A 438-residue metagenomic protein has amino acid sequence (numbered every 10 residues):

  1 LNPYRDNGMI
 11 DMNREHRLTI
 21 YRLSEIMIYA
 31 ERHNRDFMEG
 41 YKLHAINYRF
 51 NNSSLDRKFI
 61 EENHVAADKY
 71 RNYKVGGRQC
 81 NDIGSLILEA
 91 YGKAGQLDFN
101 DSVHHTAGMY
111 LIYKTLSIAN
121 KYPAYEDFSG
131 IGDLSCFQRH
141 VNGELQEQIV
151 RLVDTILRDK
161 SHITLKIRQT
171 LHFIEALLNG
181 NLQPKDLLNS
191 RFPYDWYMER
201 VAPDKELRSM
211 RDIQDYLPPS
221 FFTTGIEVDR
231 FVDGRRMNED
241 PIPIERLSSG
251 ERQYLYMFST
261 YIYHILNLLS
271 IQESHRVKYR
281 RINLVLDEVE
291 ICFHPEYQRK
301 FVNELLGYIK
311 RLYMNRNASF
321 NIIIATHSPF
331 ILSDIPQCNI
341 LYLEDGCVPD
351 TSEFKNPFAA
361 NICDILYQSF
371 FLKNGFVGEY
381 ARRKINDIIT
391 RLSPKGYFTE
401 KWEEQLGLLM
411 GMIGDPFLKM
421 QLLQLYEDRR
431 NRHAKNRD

Functional and structural regions predicted by a protein language model:
N2-E239, T390-D438: Coupling/switch/interface segments within P-loop NTPase motor domains and analogous charged loops in nucleic-acid
Y4-D11, N339-P394, G407-L408, M412 (+1 more regions): Conserved P-loop NTPase catalytic core
R17, E273, A381-R382: Sparse recognition of residues in long alpha-helices and their boundaries
Y21, H264-N267, S274, I309 (+3 more regions): Solvent-exposed, non-transmembrane amphipathic alpha-helical segments
E25-I26, Q272, I309, M314 (+1 more regions): Short alpha-helical interface elements
A30-M38, M314-N317, F354, L372: Short C-terminal domain-edge/linker segments immediately following a structured domain
V228-S369: Switch/communication elements of ASCE P-loop NTPase nucleotide-binding domains
S248-E251, G378, T399: Ser/Thr-centered flexible coil motifs
